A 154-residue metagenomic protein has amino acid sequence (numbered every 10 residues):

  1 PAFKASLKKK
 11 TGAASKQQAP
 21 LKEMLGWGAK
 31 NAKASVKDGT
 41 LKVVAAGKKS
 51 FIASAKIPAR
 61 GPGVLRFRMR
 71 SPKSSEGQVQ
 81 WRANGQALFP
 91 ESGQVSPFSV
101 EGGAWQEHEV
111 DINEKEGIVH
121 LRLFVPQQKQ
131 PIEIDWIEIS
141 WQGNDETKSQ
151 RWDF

Functional and structural regions predicted by a protein language model:
P1, V110, L121, D135-Q142 (+1 more regions): Extracellular beta-strand elements of beta-rich domains used for carbohydrate recognition/degradation or cell-matrix
P1-K56, F89, N144-F154: Glycan-recognition and processing domains
Q18-K22, S74-S75, F98-S99, I134 (+1 more regions): Intrinsically disordered, low-complexity regions enriched in Ser/Pro/Gly/Gln/His and often acidic
L41-G117, P126-Q130, W141: Extracellular ligand-binding interfaces
A83, V95, I137, Q150-D153: Generic preference for flexible, low-structure residues
W105, I132-I134, S149: Short edge beta-strand segments in beta-sheet-rich domains
